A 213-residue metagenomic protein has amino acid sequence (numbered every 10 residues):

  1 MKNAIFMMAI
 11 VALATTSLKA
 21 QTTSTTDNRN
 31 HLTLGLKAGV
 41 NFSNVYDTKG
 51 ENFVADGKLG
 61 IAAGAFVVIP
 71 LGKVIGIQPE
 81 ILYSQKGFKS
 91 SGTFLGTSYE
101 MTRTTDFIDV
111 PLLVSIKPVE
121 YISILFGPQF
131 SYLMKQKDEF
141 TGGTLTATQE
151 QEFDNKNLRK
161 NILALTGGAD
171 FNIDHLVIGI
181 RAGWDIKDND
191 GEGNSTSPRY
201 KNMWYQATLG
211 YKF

Functional and structural regions predicted by a protein language model:
M1-N28, L32, K37, L209-F213: Bacterial Sec-dependent N-terminal signal peptides
Q21-V68, N172, D185: Short glycine/proline- and aromatic-enriched beta-strand/turn motifs that initiate or cap beta-hairpins
R29, G72, V119, D174-L176: Outer-membrane beta-barrel channels and translocator barrels
N30-L32, A55-I61, T104-I108, N161-L165 (+2 more regions): Residues that define the transmembrane beta-barrel architecture of outer-membrane proteins
V40-N44, Y83-G87, F130-M134, I173-H175 (+2 more regions): Transmembrane beta-strands of outer-membrane beta-barrel pores
N41, G167-V177, K201-F213: Outer-membrane beta-barrel "beta-signal"
V45-A55, Q85-D106, M134-R159, D188-Y200 (+1 more regions): Flexible, solvent-exposed loop segments that connect beta-strands
I75-I77, I122-I124, H175-I180: Repeated loop/turn-to-beta-strand initiation elements of outer-membrane beta-barrel proteins
